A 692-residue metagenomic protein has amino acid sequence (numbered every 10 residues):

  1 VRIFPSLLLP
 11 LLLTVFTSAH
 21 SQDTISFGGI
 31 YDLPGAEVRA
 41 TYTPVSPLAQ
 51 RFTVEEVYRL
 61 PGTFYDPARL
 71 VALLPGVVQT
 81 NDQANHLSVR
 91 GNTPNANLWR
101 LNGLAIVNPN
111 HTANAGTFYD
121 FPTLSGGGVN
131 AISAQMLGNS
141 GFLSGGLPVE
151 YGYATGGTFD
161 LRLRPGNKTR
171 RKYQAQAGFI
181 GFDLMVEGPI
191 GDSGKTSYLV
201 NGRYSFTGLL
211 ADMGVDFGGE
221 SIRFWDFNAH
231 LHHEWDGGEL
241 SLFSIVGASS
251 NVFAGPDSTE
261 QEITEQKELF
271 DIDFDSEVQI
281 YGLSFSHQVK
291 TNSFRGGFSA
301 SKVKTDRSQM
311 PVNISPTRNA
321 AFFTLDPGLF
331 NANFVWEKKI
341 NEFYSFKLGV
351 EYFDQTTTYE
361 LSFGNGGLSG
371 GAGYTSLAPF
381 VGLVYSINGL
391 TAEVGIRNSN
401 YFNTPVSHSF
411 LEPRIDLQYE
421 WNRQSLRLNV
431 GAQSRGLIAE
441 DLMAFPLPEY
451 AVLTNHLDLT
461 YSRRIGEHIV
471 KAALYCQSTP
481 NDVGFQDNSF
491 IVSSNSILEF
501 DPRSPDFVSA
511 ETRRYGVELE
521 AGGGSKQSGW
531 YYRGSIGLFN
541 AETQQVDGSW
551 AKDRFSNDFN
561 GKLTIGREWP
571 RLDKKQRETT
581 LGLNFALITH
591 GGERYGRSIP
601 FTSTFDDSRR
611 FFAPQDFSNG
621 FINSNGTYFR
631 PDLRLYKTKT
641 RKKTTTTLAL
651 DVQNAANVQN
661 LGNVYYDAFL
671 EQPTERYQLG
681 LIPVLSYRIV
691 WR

Functional and structural regions predicted by a protein language model:
Q22-L60, F64, A68, P94 (+1 more regions): Short, acidic, small-residue-rich periplasmic hinge/interaction motif at the N-terminus of Gram-negative outer-membrane
A68-N110, N139: Extracytoplasmic beta-strand/coil segments of soluble accessory domains associated with Gram-negative outer-membrane
N110, D257, Q261, P405 (+6 more regions): Surface-exposed extracellular loop regions of Gram-negative outer-membrane beta-barrel proteins, predominantly
F121-K172, D183: A beta-strand signature from Gram-negative outer-membrane beta-barrel systems, especially the internal plug domain
G178-Y204, F217-A254, D271-A300, A332 (+1 more regions): Transmembrane beta-barrel wall of Gram-negative outer-membrane proteins
F323-V335, G370-F380, Y450, H456 (+2 more regions): Outer membrane beta-barrel strand-and-loop segments of large Gram-negative receptors, especially TonB-dependent
S386-L390, C476, D501-E593: Gram-negative outer-membrane beta-barrel transporters
T589-F612, G626-R630, K637-R692: C-terminal beta-signal and adjacent terminal beta-strands/loops of Gram-negative outer-membrane beta-barrel proteins
